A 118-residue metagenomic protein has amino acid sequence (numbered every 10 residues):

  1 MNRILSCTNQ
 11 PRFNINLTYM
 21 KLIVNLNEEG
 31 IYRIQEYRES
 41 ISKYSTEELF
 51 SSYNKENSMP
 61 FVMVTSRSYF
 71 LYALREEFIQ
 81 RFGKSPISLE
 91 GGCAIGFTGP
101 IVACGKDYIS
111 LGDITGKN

Functional and structural regions predicted by a protein language model:
C7, F13, L17-N118: Extended, charge-rich alpha-helical interface modules
